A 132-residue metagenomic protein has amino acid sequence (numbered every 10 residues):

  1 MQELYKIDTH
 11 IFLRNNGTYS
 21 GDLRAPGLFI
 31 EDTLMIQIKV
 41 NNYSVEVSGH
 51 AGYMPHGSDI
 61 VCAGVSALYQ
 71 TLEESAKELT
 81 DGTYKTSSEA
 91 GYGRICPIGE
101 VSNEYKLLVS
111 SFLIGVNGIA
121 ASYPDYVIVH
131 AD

Functional and structural regions predicted by a protein language model:
Q2-Y5, H10, Y19: Low-complexity, intrinsically disordered or signal/transmembrane-proximal segments
D8, D22-A25, S102: Serine/threonine-rich low-complexity intrinsically disordered regions
N15-L34: Short, Lys/Arg-enriched N-terminal segments with co-localized hydrophobic residues within the first ~10-30 amino acids
I30-I60, Q70-D132: N-terminal intrinsically disordered, cationic/polar leader segments that include organellar targeting peptides
V61-V65: Short, conserved glycine- and acidic-residue-centered signature motifs in active-site or ligand-binding loops
